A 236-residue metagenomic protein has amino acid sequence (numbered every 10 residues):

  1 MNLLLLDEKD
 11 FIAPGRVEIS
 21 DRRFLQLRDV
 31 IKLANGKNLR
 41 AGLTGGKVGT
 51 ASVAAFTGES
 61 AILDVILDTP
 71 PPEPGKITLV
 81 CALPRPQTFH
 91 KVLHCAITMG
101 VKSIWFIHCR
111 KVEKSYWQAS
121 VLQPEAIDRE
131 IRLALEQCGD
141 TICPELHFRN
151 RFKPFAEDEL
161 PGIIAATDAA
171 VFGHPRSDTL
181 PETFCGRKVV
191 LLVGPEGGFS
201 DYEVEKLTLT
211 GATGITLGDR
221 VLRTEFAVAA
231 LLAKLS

Functional and structural regions predicted by a protein language model:
M1-T69: N-terminal positively charged helical leader segments and presequences
K9, D68, H108-V112, D219-R220: Short, ordered loop/turn segments at secondary-structure junctions
V17-I19, P74-T78, K188-V190, L209-L217: Glycine/charged-rich beta-loop-alpha catalytic/anionic-binding loops adjacent to active sites
L27, F89-V92, E203: Hydrophobic side chains in well-ordered alpha-helices
P71-A169: RNA substrate-binding interface of SAM-dependent RNA methyltransferases
L160-V204, T213-T216: Active-site/ligand-binding-proximal alpha/beta "capping" segment
D201-S236: Structured adenosyl-cofactor binding patch, chiefly the S-adenosyl-L-methionine
